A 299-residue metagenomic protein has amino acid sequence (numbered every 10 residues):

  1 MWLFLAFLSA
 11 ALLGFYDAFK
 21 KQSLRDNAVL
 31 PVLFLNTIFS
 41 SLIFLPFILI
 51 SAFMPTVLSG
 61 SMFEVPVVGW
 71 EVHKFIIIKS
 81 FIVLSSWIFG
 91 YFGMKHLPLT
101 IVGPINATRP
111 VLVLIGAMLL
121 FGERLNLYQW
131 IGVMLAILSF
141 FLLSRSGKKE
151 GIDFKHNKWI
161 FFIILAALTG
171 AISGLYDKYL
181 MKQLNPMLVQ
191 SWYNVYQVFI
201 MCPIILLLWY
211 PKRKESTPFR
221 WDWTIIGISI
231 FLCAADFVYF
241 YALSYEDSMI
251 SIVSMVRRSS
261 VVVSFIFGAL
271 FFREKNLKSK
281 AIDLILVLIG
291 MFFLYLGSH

Functional and structural regions predicted by a protein language model:
M1-A11, T108-L168, K178, N276-H299: Juxtamembrane helix-loop boundary signature in multi-pass membrane transporters
M1-K21, R25-L30, L35-F81, W87-L97 (+5 more regions): Membrane-interface interhelical linkers
M1-L12, V65-I82, G122-L138, M187-F199 (+1 more regions): Structural signature of hydrophobic alpha-helical transmembrane segments
G14, A18, L45, S80 (+9 more regions): Hydrophobic/small/kink-forming positions within alpha-helical transmembrane segments of polytopic membrane proteins
V32-L33, V102, V189: Juxtamembrane helix-start motifs in multi-pass secondary transporters
F39-I43, I105-L119, Y196-P203, A235 (+3 more regions): Alpha-helical transmembrane segments of compact multi-pass small-molecule transporters, enriched in specific families
K178-K182, F240-D247: Short amphipathic helix-loop junctions that connect adjacent transmembrane helices in Major Facilitator Superfamily/SLC
